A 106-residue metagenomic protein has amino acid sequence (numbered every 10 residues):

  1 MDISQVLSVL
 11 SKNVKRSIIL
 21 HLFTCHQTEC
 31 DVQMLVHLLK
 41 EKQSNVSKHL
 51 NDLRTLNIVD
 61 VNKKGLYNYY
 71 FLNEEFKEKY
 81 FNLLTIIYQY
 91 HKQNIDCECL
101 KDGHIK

Functional and structural regions predicted by a protein language model:
M1-D2, F23, K77-K106: Amphipathic alpha-helical dimerization/coiled-coil segments that flank or bridge DNA-binding/regulatory modules
D2, S8-K42, Y67-E75: N-terminal helix-turn-helix DNA-binding core of bacterial DNA-binding proteins
S4-Q5, L56: A generic local structural motif
D31-V32, N62, D96: Short, hydrophobic secondary-structure boundary micro-motifs
L50-N51: Short, hydrophobic-biased segments on the C-terminal half of alpha helices that form "recognition helices"
R54-G65, F71: Beta-hairpin "wing" of winged helix-turn-helix
